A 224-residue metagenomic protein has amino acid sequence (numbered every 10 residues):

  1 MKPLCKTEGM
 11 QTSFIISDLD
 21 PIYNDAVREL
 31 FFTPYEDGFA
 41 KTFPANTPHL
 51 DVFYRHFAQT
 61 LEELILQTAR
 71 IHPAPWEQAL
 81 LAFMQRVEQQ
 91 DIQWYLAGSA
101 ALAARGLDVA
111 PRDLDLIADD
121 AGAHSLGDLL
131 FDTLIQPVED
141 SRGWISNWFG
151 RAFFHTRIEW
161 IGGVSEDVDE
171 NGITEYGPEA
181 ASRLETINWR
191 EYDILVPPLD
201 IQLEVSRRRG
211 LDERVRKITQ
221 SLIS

Functional and structural regions predicted by a protein language model:
M1-Y95, T219-S224: Helical scaffold of the NTase/Pol beta-like nucleotidyltransferase catalytic core
L81-L114, D119-D120, H124-S125: Active-site nucleotide-donor binding segment shared across nucleotidyl transfer reactions
A101-L102, A123, S165-D167, I201-Q202: Short, solvent-exposed loop/turn segments at secondary-structure junctions
D108-R112, E204-E213: A short secondary-structure junction motif
L126-T133: Short amphipathic alpha-helices in soluble, non-transmembrane regions that often serve as interface/regulatory elements
L134-D169: Conserved catalytic core of two-metal-ion nucleotidyltransferases
D169-E179: Short, surface-exposed loop/helix-turn segments at secondary-structure junctions that function as lids/hinges flanking
P178, R183-R209: Phosphate-handling catalytic interfaces
